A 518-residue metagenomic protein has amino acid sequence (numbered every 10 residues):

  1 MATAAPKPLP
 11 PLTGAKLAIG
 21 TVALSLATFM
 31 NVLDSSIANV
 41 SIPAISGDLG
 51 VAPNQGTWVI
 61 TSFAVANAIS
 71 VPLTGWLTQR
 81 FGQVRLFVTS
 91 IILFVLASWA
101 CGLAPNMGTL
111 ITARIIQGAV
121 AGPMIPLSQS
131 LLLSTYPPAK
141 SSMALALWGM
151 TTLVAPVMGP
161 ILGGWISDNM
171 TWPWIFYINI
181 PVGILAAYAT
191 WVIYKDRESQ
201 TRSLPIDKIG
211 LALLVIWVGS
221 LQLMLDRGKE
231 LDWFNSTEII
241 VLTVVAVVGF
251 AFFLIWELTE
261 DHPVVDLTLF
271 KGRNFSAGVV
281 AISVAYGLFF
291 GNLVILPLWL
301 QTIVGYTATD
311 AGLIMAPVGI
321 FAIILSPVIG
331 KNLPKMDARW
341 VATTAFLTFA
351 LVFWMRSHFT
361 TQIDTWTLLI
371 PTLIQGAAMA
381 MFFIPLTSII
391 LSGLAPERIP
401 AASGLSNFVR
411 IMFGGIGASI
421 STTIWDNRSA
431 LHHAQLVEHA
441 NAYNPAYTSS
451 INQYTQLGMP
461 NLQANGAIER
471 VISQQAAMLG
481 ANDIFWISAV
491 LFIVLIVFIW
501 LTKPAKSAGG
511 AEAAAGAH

Functional and structural regions predicted by a protein language model:
A2-P10, Q55, L185, S406-P504 (+1 more regions): Hydrophobic transmembrane architecture of multi-pass small-molecule transporters
A15-Q79, V84-F87, I92, S98 (+8 more regions): Transmembrane core module of solute transporters
Q55, K140-L147, R398-L405: Cytoplasmic loop-to-transmembrane helix junctions
A97-G102, Q117, T190, M355-F359 (+2 more regions): MFS-fold secondary transporters
A121-M150: Cytoplasmic helix-loop-helix junction between adjacent transmembrane helices in 12-TM secondary transporters
P126, L147, T152, P156-G164 (+4 more regions): Glycine/proline-centered helix-kink
L147-T151, A281, L405-V409: Hydrophobic alpha-helical segments of secondary membrane carriers
P181-S199, I216-R227, V245-T259, I496-K503: C-terminal membrane-cytosol helix-exit motif in multi-pass small-molecule transporters
